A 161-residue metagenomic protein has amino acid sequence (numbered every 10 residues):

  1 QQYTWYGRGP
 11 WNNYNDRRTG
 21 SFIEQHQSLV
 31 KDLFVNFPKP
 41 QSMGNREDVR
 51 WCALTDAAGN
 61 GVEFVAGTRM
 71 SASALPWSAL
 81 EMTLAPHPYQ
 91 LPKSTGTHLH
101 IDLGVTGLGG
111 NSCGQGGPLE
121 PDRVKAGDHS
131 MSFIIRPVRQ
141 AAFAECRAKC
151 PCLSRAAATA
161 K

Functional and structural regions predicted by a protein language model:
Q1-K161: Beta-strand/loop-rich accessory regions of lumenal/periplasmic or secreted enzymes, predominantly carbohydrate-active
